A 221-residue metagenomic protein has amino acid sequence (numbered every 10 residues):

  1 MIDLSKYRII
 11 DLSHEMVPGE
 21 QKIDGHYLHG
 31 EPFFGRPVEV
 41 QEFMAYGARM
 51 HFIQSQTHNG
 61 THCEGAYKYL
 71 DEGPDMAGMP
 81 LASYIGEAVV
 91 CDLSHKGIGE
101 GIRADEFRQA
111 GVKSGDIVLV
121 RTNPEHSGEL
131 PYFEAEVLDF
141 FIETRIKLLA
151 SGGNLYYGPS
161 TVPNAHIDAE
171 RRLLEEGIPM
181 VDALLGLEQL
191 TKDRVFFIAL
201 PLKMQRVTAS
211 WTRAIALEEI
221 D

Functional and structural regions predicted by a protein language model:
M1-D221: Active-/binding-site microenvironments in catalytic and ligand-binding cores
